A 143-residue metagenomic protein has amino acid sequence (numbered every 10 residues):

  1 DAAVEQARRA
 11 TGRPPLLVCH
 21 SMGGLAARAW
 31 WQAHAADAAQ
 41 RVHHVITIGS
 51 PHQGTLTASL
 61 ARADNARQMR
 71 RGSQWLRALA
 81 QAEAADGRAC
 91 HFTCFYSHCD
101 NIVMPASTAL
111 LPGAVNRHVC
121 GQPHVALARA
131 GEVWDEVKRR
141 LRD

Functional and structural regions predicted by a protein language model:
D1-H91, F95, I102-V103: Serine-dependent carboxylesterase/thioesterase catalytic core of lipase-like alpha/beta-hydrolase/SGNH enzymes
G87-D143: C-terminal catalytic-base region of ester-bond hydrolases, centering on the histidine of the charge-relay
